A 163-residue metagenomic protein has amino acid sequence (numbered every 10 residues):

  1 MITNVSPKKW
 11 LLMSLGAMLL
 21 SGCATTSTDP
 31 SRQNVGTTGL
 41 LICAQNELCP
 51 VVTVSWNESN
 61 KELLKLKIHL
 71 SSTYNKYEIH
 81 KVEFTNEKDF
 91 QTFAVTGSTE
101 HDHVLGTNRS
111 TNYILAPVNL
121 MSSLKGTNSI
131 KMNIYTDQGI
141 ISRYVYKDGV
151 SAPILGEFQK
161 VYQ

Functional and structural regions predicted by a protein language model:
I2-L11: Bacterial N-terminal signal peptides that target proteins for export
S21-G22: C-terminal motif of bacterial Sec signal peptides marking the signal peptidase cleavage site
T25-E78: An ectodomain-focused feature that recognizes extracytoplasmic/extracellular
A44, N57, T85-N86, T136: Acidic surface patches and DE-rich sequence motifs
S72, K76-V95, I134: Extended low-complexity, serine/threonine- and proline-enriched intrinsically disordered segments
F90-Q163: Internal interaction segment
